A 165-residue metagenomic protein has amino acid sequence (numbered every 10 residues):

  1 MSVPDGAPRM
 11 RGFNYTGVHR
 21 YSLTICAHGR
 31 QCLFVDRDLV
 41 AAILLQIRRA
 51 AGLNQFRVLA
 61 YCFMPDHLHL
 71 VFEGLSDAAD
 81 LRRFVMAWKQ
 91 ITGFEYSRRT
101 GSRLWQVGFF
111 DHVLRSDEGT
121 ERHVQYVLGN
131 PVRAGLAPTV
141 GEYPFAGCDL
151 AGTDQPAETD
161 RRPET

Functional and structural regions predicted by a protein language model:
M1-T165: Short catalytic/metal-binding and nucleic-acid-binding patches
